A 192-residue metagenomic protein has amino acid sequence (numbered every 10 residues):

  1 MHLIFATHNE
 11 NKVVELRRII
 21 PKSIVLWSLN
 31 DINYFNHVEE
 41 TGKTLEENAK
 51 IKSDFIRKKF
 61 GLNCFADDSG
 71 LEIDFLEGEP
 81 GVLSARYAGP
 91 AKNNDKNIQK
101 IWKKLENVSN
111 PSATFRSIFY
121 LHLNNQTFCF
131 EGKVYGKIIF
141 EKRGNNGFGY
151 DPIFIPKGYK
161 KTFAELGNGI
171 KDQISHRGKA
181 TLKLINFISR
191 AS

Functional and structural regions predicted by a protein language model:
H2-I4, E10-S192: Anionic-ligand binding patches
